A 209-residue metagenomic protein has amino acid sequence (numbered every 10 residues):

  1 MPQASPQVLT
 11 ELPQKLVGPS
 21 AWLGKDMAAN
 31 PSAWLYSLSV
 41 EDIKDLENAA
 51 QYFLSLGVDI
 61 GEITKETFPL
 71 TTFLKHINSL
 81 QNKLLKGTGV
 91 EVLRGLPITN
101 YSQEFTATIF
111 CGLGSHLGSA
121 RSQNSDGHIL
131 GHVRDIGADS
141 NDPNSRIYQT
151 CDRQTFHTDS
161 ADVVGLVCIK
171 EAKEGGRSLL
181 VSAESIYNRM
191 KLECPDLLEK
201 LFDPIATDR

Functional and structural regions predicted by a protein language model:
M1-F73, I77-S79, L85-K86, E91 (+3 more regions): Active-site environment of non-heme Fe oxygenases that use a 2-His-1-carboxylate facial triad
E104-C111, L180-S182: "Short basic amphipathic alpha-helical interaction patches in structured regions
F110-R121: A short alpha->loop->secondary-structure connector
